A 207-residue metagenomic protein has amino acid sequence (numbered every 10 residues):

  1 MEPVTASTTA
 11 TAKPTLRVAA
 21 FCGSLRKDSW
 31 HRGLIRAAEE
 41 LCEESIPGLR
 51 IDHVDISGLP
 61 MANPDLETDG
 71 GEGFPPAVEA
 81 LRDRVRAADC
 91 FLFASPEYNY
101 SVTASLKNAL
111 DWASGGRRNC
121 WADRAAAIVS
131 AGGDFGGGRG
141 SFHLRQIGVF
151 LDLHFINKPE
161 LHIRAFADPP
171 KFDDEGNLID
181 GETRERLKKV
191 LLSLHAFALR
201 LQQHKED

Functional and structural regions predicted by a protein language model:
E2-P14, H154-D207: Glycine-rich phosphate/pyrophosphate-binding loop and the adjoining helix
A12-P47: N-terminal beta1-alpha1 ligand-phosphate binding loop
V18, H31, I35, V78 (+4 more regions): A general structural signal for well-ordered alpha-helical segments in protein cores
E43-D52, H154: A generic structural motif
H53-G73, P169-K171: N-terminal beta-loop-helix "entrance" segment that forms/cooperates in small-molecule cofactor or anionic ligand
G71-D152: Helix-loop-strand module that forms the ligand-binding subsite of alpha/beta enzymes
